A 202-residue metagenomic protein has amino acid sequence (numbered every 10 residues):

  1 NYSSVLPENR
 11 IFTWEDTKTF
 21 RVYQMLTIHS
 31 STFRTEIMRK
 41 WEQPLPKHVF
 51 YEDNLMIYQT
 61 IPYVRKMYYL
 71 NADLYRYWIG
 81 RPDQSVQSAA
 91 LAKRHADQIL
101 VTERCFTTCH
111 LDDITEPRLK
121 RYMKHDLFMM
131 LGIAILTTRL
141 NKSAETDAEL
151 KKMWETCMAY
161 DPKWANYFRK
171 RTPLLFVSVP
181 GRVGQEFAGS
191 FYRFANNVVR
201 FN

Functional and structural regions predicted by a protein language model:
N1-N71, I79, D83-A92: Donor-binding/catalytic cores of nucleotide-activated saccharide and glycerol-phosphate transferases/polymerases
L45, L111-R118: Inter-helical turn/loop segments and adjacent helix faces that build the functional surface of alpha-helical bundle
N54-I57, T102, L131: Hydrophobic alpha-helical core bundles mediating ligand binding, dimerization, or RNAP-core interactions
A72-R81, Q87-I114, I133, T137-P162: Catalytic core of nucleotide-sugar-dependent glycosyltransferases
R118-H125, D147-K151: Short, charged, amphipathic alpha-helical segments
Y122-T137: Amphipathic alpha-helical repeat scaffolds of TPR domains
L140-N202: Membrane-interface aromatic/basic loop that binds lipid-linked glycans or pyrophosphate carriers, typified by
